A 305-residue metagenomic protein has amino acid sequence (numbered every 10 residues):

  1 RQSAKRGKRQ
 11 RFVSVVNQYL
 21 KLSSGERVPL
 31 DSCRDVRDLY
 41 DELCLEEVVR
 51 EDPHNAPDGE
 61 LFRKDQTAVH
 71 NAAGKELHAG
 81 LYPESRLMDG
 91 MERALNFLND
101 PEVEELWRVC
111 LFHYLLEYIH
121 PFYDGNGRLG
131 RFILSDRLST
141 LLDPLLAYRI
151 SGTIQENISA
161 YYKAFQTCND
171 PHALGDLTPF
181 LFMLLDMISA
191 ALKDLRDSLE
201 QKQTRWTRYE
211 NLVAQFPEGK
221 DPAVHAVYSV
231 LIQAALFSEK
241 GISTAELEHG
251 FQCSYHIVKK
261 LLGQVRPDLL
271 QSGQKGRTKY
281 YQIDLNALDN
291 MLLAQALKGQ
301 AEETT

Functional and structural regions predicted by a protein language model:
R1-T305: FIC/Doc superfamily catalytic core
